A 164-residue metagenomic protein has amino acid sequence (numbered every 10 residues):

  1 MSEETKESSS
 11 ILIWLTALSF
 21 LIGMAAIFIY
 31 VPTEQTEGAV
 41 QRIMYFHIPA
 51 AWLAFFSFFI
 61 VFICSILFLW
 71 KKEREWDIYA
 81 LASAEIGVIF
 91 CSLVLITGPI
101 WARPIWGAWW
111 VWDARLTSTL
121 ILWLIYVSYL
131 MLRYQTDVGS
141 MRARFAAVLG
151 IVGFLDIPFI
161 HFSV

Functional and structural regions predicted by a protein language model:
M1-K6: Short, Lys/Arg-rich, polar N-terminal cytosolic tail immediately upstream of the first transmembrane signal-anchor
S9-P32, G38-A39, I43-W106, V111-V164: Hydrophobic cores of alpha-helical transmembrane segments in multi-pass integral membrane proteins
